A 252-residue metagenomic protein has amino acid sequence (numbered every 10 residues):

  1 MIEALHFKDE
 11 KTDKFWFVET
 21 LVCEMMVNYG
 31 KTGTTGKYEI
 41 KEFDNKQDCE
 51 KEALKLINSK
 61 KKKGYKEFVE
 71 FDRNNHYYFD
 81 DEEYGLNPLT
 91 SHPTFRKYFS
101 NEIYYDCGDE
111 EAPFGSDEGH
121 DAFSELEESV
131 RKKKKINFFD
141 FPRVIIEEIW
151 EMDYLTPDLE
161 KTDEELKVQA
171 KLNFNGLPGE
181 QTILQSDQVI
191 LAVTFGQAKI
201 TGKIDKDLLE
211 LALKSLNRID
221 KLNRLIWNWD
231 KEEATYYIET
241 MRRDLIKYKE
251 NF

Functional and structural regions predicted by a protein language model:
M1-F7: Short, hydrophobic/aromatic-rich segments at coil-to-beta transitions
K14-E39: Short aromatic-glycine-(Arg/Gly/Cys) micro-motifs in beta-strand/loop hairpins
D44-K62: A short, charged, amphipathic alpha-helix used as a generic interaction element across diverse proteins
K63-Y77: Intrinsically disordered, low-complexity charged/polar segments
N74-E127: N-terminal leader/targeting peptides and immediately adjacent processing regions
C107, I183-T201: Amphipathic alpha-helical elements of HEAT/ARM-like alpha-solenoid repeat scaffolds that form extended
I145-Q181, W229-E232: Acidic, Ser/Thr- and Gly/Pro-rich intrinsically disordered linkers and low-complexity segments that flank or connect
S215-F252: Eukaryote-biased recognition of C-terminal alpha-helical segments
